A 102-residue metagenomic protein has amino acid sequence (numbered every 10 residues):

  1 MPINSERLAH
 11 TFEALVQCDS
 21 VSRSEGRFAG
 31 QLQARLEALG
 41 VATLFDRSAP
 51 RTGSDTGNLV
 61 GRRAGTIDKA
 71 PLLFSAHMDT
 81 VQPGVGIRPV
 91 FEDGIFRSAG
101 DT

Functional and structural regions predicted by a protein language model:
M1-G26: N-terminal capping segment at the start of a domain
M1-P2, D46-S48, F74-A76: Intrinsically disordered, low-complexity segments enriched in polar/charged residues with Gly/Pro, especially when
R7-E13, R51, A70-L73, V81: Short, functionally important structural connectors and interaction interfaces within domains
A14, G30, D46-R47, D93 (+1 more regions): Intrinsically disordered, low-complexity regions enriched in small/polar residues
S20-D68: A non-catalytic alpha/beta surface segment that caps or lines the substrate-entry region of metallo-dependent hydrolase
R35, D55, R62, D68-T102: Active-site metal-coordination/substrate-binding segment of hydrolases, especially metallo-dependent peptidases
